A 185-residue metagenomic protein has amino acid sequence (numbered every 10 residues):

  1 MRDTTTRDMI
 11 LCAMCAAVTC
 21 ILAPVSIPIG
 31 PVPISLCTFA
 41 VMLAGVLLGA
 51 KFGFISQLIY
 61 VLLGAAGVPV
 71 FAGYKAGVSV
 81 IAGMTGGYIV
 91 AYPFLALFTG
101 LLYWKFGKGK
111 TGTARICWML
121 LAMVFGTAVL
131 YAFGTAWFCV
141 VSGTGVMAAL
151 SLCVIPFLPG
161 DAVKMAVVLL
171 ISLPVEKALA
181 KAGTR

Functional and structural regions predicted by a protein language model:
M1-A13, S151-R185: Alpha-helical transmembrane segments and their cytosolic interface
M1-F54: Hydrophobic transmembrane alpha-helices
M9-M14, F39, L43, F54-I59 (+6 more regions): Hydrophobic alpha-helical transmembrane segments
M14, I21, V78-L130: Short helix-perturbing small/polar motifs within transmembrane alpha-helices
A23-P33, I59-L95: Interfacial aromatic-anchored transmembrane helix boundaries in multi-pass membrane proteins
G53-S56, Y60-L63, V68-F71, L95 (+5 more regions): Alpha-helical transmembrane segments and their lipid-water interface positions in multi-pass membrane proteins
V68-Y74, A136-S151: Interfacial helix-loop-helix junctions of multi-pass membrane proteins
